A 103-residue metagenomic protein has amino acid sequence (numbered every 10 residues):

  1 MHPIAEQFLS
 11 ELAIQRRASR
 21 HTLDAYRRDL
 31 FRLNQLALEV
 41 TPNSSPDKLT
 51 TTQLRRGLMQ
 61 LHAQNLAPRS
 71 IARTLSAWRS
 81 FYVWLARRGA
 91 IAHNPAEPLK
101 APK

Functional and structural regions predicted by a protein language model:
E6-H21, R27-K103: N-terminal core-binding DNA-recognition domain of tyrosine recombinases/integrases
